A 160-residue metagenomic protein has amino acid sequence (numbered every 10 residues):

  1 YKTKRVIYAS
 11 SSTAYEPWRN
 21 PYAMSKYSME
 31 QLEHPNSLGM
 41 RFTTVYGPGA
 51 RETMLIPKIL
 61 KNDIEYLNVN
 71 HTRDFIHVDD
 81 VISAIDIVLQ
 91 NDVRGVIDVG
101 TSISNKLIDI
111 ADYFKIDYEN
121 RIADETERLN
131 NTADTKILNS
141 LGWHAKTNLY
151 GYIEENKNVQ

Functional and structural regions predicted by a protein language model:
Y1, L32-E33, A84, V88: Hydrophobic positions on the long internal alpha-helix of Rossmann-like NAD(P)-dependent oxidoreductase domains
Y1-A23, L38: Conserved Rossmann-fold NAD(P)-dependent oxidoreductase catalytic core, especially the SDR/UDP-sugar
T3, H34-N36, K115: A generic structural signal for alpha->beta connector loops
V6, S37-G39, V96, Y118: Conserved beta-strand scaffold positions in the cores of enzyme catalytic domains, especially in NTP/NDP-utilizing
S11-A14, T44-A50, S104: Active-site proximal helix/loop that lines the substrate pocket of Rossmann-like NAD(P)-dependent oxidoreductase domains
P17-R19, G49-R51, I108-I110: Short glycine-/acidic-enriched loop or helix-start segments at secondary-structure transitions that form or flank
P21-A23, Y27, Q31-R73, V78 (+1 more regions): NAD(P)-dependent short-chain dehydrogenase/reductase
Y66-Q160: C-terminal substrate-binding subdomain of Rossmann-fold SDR/epimerase-dehydratase oxidoreductases
